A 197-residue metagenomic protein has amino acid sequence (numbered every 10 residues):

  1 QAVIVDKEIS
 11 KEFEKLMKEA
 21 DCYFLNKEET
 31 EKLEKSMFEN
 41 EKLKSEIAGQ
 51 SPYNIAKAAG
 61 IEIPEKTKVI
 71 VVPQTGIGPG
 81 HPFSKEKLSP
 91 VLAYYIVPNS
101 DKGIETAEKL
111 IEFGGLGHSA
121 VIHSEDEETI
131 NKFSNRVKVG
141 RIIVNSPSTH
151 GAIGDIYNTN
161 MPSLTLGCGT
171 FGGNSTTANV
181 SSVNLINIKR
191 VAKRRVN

Functional and structural regions predicted by a protein language model:
Q1-V5, V91-Y94, A120-I122: Short cationic amphipathic helices and targeting signals
A2-E8, G169-F171: Short beta-strand and adjoining strand-loop segment in the mid-core of the Rossmann-like NAD(P)-dependent dehydrogenase
E8-K11, K15-L116: NAD(P)-dependent aldehyde/semialdehyde dehydrogenase
F24-E65, V72, V121-N197: C-terminal segments
